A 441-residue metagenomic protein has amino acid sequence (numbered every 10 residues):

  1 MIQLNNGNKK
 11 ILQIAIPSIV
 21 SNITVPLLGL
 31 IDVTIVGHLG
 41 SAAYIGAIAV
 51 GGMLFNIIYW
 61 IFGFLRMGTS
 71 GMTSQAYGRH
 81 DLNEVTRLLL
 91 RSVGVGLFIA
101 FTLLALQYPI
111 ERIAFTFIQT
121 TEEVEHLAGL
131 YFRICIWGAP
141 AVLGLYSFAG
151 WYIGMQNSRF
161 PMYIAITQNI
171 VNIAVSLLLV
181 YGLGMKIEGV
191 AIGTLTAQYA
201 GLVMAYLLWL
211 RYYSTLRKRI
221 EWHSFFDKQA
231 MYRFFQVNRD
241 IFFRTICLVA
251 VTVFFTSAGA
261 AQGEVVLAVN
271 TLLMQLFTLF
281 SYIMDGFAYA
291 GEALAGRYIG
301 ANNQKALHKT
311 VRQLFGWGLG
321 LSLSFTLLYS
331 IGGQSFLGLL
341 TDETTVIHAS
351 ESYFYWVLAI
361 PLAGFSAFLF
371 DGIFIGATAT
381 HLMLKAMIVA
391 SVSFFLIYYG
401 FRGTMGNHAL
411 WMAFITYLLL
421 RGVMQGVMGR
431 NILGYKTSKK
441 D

Functional and structural regions predicted by a protein language model:
M1-A15, T73-P140, G182-F242, A295-I360 (+1 more regions): Short alpha-helical transmembrane segments in multi-pass integral membrane proteins
Q13-D32, I134, L145, T167-Q168 (+4 more regions): Transmembrane helical elements of multi-pass membrane transporters/channels
L27-G46, F115-E122, L178-M185, I246-L279 (+2 more regions): Helix-terminus/linker motif at the lipid-water interface of multi-pass membrane proteins
L30-T34, S147-W151, I173-L178, Y206 (+5 more regions): Alpha-helical transmembrane segments of multipass membrane proteins
H38-S41, Q75, G154, L183 (+3 more regions): Membrane-helix boundary and inter-helical linker elements of multi-pass secondary transporters
I45-A105, V142-F160, V269-I331, F365-T378 (+1 more regions): Small-residue-rich hydrophobic transmembrane alpha-helices
I134-I153, P161-N169, V190-A205, D285-A288 (+3 more regions): Short runs within selected transmembrane alpha-helices of multi-pass transporters and secretion channels
